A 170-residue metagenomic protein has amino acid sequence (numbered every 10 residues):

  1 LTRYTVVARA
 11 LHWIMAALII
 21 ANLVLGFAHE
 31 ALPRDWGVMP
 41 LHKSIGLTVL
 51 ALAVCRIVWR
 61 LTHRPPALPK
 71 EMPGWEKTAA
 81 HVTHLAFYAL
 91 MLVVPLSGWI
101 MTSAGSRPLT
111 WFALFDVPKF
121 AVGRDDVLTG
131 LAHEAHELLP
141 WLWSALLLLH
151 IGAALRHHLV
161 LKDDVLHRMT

Functional and structural regions predicted by a protein language model:
L1-T170: Membrane-embedded alpha-helical bundles that constitute the cytochrome b-like, heme-associated redox core of multi-pass
